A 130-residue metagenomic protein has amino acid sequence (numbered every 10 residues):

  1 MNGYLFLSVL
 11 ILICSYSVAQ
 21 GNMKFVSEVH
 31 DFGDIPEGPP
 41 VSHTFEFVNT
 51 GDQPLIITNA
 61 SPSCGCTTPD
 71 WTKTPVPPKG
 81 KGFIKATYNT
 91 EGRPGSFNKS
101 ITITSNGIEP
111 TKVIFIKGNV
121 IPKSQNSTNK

Functional and structural regions predicted by a protein language model:
Y4-Y16: Sec-dependent N-terminal signal peptides
V18-P40, T44-E46, D52, I108-K130: Long, low-complexity ectodomains and other extracytoplasmic segments of secretory-pathway proteins
N22, D52-F83: Surface-exposed binding patches on compact interaction domains or structured appendages
E37, P78, R93-P94: Surface-exposed loops/turns
E46-N49, Y88, I103: Hydrophobic beta-strand positions in extracellular immunoglobulin-like domains
G82, G95-K99: Exposed beta-strand face motif in extracellular beta-rich ectodomains
N89-G95, N106: Short, surface-exposed loop/turn segments at beta-strand-coil junctions that are enriched for proline with nearby
